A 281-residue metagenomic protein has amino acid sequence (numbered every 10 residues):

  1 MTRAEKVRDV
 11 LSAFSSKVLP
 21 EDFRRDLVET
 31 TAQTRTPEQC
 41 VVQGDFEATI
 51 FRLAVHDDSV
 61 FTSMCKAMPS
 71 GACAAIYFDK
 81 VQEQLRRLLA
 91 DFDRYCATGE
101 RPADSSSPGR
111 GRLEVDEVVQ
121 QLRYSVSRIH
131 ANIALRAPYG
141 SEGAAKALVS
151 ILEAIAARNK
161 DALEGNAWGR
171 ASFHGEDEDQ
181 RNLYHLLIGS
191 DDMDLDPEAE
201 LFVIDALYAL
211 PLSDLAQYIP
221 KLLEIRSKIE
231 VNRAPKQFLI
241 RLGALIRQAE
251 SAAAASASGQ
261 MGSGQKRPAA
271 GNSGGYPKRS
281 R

Functional and structural regions predicted by a protein language model:
T2-R3, P69-R281: Acidic, serine/threonine- and proline-rich low-complexity regulatory tracts
A4-D9, A13: Eukaryotic charged/polar low-complexity linker/IDR segments
S12, S16-I76: Assembly/interface modules of non-enzymatic eukaryotic complex subunits
